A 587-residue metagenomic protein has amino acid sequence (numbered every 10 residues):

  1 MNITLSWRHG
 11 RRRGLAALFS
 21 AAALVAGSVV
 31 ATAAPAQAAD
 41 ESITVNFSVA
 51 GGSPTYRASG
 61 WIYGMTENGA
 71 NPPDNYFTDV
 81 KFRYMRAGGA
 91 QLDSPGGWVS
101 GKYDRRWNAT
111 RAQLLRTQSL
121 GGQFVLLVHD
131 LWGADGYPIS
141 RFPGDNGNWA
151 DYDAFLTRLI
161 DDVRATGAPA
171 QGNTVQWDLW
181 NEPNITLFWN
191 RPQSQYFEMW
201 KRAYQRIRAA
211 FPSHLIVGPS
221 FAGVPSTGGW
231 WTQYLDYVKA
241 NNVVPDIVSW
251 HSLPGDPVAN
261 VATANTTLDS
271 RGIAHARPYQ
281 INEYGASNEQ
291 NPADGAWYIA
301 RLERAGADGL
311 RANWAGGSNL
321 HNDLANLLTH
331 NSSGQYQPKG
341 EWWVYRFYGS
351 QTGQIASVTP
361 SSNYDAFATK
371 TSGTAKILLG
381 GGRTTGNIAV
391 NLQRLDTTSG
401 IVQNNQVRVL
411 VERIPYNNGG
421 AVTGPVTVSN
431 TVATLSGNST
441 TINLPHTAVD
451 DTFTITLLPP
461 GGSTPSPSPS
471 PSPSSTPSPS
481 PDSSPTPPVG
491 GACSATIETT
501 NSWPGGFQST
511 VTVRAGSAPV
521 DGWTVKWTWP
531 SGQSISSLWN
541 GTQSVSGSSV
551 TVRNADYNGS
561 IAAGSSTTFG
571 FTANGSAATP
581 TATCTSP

Functional and structural regions predicted by a protein language model:
N2-A38: Secretory targeting and sorting signals
A39-A90: Boundary/entry segment of secreted carbohydrate-active catalytic domains
V80-P245, S249-D256: Substrate-binding cleft and catalytic face of glycoside hydrolase catalytic domains, especially the flexible beta-alpha
D246-P292, S350: Glycoside hydrolase catalytic-domain groove-lining segments
E289-K376, G380-G382: Aromatic/acidic polysaccharide-binding cleft in carbohydrate-active enzymes
S362-Y416, P504, S509-S517, D521: Carbohydrate-binding surface patches
R383-P473, S531-I535, T542-T551, N558-I561: C-terminal beta-sandwich/jelly-roll accessory domains of carbohydrate-active enzymes
D450-D451, L458-P587: Extracellular low-complexity, O-glycosylation-prone Ser/Thr/Pro/Gly-rich "stalks" and linkers flanking catalytic
